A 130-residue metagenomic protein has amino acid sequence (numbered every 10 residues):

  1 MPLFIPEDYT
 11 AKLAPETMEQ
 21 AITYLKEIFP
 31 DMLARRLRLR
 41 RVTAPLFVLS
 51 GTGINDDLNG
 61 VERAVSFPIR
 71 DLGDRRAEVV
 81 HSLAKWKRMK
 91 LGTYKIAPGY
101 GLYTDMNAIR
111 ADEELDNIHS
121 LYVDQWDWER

Functional and structural regions predicted by a protein language model:
P2-H119, E129: Class II aminoacyl-tRNA synthetase-like tRNA-binding/catalytic domains
L121-Q125: Short, solvent-exposed loop/turn segments at the edges of secondary structure
